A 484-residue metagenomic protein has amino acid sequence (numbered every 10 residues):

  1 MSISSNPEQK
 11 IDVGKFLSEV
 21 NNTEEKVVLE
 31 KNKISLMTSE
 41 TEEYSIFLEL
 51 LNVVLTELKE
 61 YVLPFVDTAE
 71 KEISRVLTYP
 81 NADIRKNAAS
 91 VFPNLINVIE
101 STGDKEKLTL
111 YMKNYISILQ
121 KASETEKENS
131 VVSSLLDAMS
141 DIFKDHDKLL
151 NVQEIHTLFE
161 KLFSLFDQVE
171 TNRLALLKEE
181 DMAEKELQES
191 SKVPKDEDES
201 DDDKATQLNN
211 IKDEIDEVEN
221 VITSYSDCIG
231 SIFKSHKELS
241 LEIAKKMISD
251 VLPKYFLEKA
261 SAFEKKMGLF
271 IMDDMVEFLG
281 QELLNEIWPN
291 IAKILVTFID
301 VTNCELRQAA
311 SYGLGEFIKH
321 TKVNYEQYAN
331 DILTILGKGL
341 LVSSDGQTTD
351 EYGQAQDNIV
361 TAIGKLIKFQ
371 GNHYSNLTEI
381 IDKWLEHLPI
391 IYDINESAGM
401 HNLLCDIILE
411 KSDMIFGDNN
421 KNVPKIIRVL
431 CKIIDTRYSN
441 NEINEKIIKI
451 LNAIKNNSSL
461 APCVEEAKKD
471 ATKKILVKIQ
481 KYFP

Functional and structural regions predicted by a protein language model:
M1-P484: Karyopherin-beta/Importin-beta family HEAT-repeat alpha-solenoid scaffold
